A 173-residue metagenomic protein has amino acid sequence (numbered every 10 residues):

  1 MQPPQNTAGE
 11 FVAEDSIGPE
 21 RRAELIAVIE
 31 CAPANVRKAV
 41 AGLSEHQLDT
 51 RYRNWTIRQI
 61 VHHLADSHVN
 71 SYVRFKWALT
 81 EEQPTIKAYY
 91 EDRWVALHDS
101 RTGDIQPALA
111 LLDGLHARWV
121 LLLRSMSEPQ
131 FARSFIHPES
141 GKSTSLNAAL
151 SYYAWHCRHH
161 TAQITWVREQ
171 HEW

Functional and structural regions predicted by a protein language model:
M1-S16, H46-R93, V120, A132-W173: Short, contiguous alpha-helical
D15-R22, H98-I105, K142-L146: A short, mixed-charge helix-start or loop-turn motif at secondary-structure junctions
P19, L25-I26, C31, A108-L109 (+2 more regions): Short leucine-rich amphipathic alpha-helices used at interfaces
E20-R51: Short, contiguous, helix-prone interaction/anchoring segments in small proteins
R21, V28, Y52, T56 (+3 more regions): Alpha-helix N-cap/loop-to-helix boundary motif
R22, I29, I57, I105-L112 (+1 more regions): Hydrophobic packing residues in well-ordered alpha-helices of helical domains and bundles
V28-A32, R37-K38, V95-R133: Acidic/histidine-rich alpha-helical segments that form the ligand environment of transition-metal centers
